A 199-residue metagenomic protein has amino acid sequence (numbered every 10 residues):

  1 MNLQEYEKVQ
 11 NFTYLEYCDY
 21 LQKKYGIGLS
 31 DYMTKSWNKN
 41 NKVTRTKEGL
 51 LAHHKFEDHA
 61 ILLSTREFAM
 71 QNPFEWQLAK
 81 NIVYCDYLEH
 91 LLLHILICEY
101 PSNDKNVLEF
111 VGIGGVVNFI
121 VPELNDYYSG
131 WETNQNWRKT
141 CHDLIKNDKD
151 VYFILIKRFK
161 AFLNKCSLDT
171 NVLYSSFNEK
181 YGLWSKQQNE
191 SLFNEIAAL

Functional and structural regions predicted by a protein language model:
M1-V43, F74-W76: Short, charged surface segments at domain edges that flank catalytic/cofactor-binding sites
N11, V83, Y87-H90, H142 (+1 more regions): Generic detection of long, well-ordered alpha-helical segments
N40-Y84: Histidine-centered nuclease catalytic patch
H59, L96-Y100, E123, C166: Generic structural signal for hydrophobic core residues of well-folded globular domains
R66-P73, E99, L108-F110, V116: "Short basic amphipathic alpha-helical interaction patches in structured regions
I82-G112: Short Cys/His-centered divalent metal-binding micro-motifs
N103-T133: C-terminal/domain-terminus segments
G130-L199: Pan-zinc metallopeptidase signature
